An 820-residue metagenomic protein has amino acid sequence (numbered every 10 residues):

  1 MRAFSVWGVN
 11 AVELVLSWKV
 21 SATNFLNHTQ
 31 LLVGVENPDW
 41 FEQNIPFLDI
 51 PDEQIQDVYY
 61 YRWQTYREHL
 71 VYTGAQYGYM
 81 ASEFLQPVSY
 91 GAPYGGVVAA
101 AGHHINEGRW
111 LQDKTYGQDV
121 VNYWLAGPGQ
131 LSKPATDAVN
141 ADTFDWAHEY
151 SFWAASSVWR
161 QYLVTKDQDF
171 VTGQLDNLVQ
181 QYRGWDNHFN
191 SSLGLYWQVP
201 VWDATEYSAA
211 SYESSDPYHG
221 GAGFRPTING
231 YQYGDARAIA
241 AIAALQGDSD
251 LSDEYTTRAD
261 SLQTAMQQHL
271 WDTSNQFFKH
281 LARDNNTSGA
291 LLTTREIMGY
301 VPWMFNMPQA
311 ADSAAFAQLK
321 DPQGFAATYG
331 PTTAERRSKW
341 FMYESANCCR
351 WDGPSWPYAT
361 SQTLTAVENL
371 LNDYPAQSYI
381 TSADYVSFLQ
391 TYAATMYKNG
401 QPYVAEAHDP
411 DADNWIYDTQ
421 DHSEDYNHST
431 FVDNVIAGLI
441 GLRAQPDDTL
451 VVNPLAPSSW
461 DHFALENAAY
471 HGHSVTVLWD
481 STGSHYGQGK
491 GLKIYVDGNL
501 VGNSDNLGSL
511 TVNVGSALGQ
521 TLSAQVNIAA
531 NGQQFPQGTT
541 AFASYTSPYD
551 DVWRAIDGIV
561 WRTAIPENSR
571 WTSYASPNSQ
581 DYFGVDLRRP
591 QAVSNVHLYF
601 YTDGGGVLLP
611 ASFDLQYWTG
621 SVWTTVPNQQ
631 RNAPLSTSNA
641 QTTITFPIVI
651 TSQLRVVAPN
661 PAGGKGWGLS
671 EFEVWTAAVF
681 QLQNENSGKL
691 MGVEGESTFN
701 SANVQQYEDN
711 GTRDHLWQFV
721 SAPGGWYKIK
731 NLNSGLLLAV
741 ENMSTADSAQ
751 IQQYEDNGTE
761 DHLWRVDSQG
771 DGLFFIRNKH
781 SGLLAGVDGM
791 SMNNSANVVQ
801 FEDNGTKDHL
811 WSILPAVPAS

Functional and structural regions predicted by a protein language model:
M1-E13, S17: Fungal secretory targeting signals
W18, F25-T29, L131-W153, D186-T256 (+5 more regions): The feature captures the catalytic groove of carbohydrate-active enzymes
L31-G173, V179, T294-M307, R336-E368 (+1 more regions): Substrate-binding groove/exosite segments of carbohydrate-active enzymes
V33, N37-E42, P46-I50, Q56-Y61 (+8 more regions): Catalytic cores of carbohydrate-active enzymes
Q246-A282, A314-G472: Non-catalytic carbohydrate-binding regions of carbohydrate-active enzymes
T511-P566, T602-D614, A658-A678, Q683: Juxtadomain low-complexity/linker regions and immediately adjacent membrane-anchoring helices
I565-P627, S638-A678, A739, T745 (+2 more regions): Aromatic, loop-rich ligand-recognition surfaces of beta-strand-rich domains
E671-S820: Lectin-like carbohydrate-binding module/patch detector with strong preference for beta-trefoil
